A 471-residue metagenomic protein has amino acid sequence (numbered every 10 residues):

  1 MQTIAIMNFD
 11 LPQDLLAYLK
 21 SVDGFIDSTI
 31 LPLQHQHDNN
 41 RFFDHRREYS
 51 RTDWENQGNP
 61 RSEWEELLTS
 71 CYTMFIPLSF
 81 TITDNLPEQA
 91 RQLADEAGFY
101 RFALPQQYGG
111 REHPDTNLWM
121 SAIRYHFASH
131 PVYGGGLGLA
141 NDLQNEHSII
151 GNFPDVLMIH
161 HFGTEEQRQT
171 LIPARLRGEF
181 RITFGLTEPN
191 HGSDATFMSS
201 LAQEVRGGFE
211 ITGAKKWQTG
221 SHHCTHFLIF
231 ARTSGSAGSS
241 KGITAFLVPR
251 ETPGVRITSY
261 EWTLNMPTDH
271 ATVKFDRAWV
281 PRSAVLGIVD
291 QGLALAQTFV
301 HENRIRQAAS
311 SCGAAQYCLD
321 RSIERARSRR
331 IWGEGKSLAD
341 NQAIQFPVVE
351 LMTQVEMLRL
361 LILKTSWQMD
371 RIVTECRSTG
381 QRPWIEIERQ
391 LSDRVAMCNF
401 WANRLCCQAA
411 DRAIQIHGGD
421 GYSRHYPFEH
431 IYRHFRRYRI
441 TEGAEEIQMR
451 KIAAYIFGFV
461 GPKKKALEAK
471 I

Functional and structural regions predicted by a protein language model:
M1-I149, E166, T170, A174 (+2 more regions): Amphipathic, small/basic residue-rich leader segments at the start of a protein or domain
I6-D10, L33-W64, I76-D84, R111 (+4 more regions): Glycine-rich cofactor-pocket loops
N8-L11, L118-I123, P154, T298 (+1 more regions): Glycine-rich phosphate/cofactor-binding loops in nucleotide/flavin-utilizing enzymes
F9, Q13, A17-Y18, V255-R359 (+5 more regions): Glycine-rich beta->alpha junctions and the first turn(s) of the following alpha-helix
R177-L186: A short, Trp-centered hydrophobic/proline-enriched beta-strand micro-motif
S200-Q203: A structural signal for short hydrophobic beta-strand segments in well-ordered beta-sheet cores
G208-R256: A short core secondary-structure module
I387-D420: Charged, glycine-rich active-site and insertion segments that engage polyanionic ligands
